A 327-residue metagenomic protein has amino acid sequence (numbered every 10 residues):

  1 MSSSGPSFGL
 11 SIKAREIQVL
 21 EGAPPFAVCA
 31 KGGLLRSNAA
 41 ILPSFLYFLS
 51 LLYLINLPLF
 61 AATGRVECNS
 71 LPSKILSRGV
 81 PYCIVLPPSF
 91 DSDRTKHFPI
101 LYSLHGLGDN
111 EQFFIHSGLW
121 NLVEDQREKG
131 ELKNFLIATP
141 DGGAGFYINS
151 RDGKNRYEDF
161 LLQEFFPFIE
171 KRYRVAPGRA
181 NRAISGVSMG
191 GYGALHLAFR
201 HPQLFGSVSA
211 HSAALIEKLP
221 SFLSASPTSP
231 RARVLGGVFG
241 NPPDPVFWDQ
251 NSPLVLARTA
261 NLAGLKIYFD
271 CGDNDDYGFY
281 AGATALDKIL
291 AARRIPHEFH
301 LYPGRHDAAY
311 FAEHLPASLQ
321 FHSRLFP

Functional and structural regions predicted by a protein language model:
M1-F60: Intrinsic disorder/low-complexity segments
A62-P327: Non-catalytic cap/lid and distal C-terminal segments of serine-dependent acyl enzymes
